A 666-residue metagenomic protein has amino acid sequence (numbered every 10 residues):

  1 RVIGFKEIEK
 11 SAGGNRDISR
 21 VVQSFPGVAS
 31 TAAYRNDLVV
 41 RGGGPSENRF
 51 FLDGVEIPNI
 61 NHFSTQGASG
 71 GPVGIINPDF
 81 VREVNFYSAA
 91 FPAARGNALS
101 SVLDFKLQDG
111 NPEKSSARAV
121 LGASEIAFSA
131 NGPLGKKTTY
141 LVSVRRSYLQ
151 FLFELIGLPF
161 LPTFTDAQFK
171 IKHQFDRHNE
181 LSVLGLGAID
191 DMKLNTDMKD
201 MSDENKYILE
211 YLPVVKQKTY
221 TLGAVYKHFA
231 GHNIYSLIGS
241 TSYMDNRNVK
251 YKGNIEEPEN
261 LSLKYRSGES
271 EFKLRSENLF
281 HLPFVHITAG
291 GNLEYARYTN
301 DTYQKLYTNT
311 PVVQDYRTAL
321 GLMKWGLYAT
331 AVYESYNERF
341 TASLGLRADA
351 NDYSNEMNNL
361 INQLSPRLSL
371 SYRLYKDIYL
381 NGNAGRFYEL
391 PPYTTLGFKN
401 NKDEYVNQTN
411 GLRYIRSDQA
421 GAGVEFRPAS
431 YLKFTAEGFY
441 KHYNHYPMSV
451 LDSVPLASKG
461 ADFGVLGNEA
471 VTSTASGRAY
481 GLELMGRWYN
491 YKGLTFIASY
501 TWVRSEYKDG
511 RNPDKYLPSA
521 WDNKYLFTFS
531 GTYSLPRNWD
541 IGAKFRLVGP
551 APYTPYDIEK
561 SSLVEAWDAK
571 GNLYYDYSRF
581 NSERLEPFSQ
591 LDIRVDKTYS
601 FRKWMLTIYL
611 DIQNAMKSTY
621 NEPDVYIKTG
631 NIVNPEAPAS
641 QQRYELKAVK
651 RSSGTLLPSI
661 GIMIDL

Functional and structural regions predicted by a protein language model:
R1-P92, V102-Q108: Periplasmic N-terminal accessory/gating domains of Gram-negative outer-membrane beta-barrel systems
R49, E83-A94, S100-Q108, S115-P159 (+2 more regions): Predominantly transmembrane beta-strands of Gram-negative outer membrane beta-barrel pores used for transport
N61, D197-S202, T299-L306, D377-A420 (+4 more regions): Surface-exposed extracellular loop regions of Gram-negative outer-membrane beta-barrel proteins, predominantly
S88-A90, L107-D109, L121-E125, R146-Q150 (+14 more regions): Transmembrane beta-strands of outer-membrane beta-barrel pores
K172-D190, L212-M357, R373, S430-T435 (+3 more regions): Face-selective signature of the C-terminal outer-membrane beta-barrel domain
Y265-S267, E271-E277, D315-Y328, T409 (+4 more regions): Outer membrane beta-barrel strand-and-loop segments of large Gram-negative receptors, especially TonB-dependent
E334-N337, Y440-H442, A461-P555: Gram-negative outer-membrane beta-barrel transporters
N444, R546-K570, E586-Q590, K597-L666: C-terminal beta-signal and adjacent terminal beta-strands/loops of Gram-negative outer-membrane beta-barrel proteins
